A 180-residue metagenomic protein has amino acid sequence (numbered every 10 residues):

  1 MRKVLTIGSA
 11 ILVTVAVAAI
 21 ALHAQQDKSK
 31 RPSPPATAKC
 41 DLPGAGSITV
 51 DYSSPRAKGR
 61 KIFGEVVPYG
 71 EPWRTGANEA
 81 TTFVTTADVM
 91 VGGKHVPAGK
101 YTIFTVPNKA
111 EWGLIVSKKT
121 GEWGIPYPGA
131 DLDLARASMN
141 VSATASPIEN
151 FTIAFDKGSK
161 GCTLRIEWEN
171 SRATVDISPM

Functional and structural regions predicted by a protein language model:
M1-I11: Bacterial N-terminal signal peptides that target proteins for export
L12, F63, M90-G92: Alpha-helical interaction segments
T14-H23: C-terminal segment of classical bacterial N-terminal signal peptides
V15, R56, V66, G76 (+4 more regions): Preference for short coil/turn "hinge" residues that link or interrupt alpha-helices
H23-E71, T120-M180: Primarily secretory-pathway and cell-envelope proteins
W73-E122: Mid-length scaffold segments of soluble, non-membrane domains
